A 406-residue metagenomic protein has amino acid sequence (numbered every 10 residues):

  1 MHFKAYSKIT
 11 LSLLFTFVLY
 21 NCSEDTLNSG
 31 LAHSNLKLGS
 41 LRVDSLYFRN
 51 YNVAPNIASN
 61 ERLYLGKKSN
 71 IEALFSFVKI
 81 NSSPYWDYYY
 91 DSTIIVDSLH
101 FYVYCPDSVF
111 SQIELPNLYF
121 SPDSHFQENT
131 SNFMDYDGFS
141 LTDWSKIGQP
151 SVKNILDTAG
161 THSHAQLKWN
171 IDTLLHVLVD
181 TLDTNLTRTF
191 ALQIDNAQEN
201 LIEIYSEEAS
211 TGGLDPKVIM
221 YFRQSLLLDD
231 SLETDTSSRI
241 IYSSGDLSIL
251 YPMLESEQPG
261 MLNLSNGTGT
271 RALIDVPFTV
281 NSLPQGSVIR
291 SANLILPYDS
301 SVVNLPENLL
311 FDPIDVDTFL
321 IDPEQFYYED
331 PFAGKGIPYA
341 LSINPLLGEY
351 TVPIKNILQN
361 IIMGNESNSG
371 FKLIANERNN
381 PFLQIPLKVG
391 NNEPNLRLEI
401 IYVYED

Functional and structural regions predicted by a protein language model:
H2-S7, C22-D406: Secreted, disulfide-rich extracellular signaling modules
S7-L13: Sec-dependent N-terminal signal peptides
